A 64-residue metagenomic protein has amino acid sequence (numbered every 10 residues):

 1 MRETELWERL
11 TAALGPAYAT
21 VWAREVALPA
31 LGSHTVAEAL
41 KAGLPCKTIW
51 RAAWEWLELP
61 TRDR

Functional and structural regions predicted by a protein language model:
M1-R64: C-terminal alpha-helical interaction appendages
